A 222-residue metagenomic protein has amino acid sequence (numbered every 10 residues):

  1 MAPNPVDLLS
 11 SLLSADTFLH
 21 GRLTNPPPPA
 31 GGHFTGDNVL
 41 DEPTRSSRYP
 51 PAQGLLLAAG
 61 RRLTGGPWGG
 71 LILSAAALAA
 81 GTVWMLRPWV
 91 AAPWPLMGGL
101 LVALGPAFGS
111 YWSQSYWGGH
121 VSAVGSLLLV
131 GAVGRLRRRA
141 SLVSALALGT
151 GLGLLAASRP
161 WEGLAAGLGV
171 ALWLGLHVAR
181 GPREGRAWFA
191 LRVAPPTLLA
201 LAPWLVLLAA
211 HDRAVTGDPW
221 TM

Functional and structural regions predicted by a protein language model:
A2, F108-Y116: Membrane-interface helix caps and helix-loop-helix hairpins in membrane proteins
F18-R61: Interfacial juxtamembrane loops and adjacent helix segments that form the catalytic/substrate-binding surfaces
A58-A59, M85, G98-A103, L127 (+4 more regions): Membrane-interface alpha helices of multi-pass inner-membrane proteins
G66-V90, L127-A132: Transmembrane-helix motifs of polytopic, lipid-linked glycan transferases
T82-P106, H120-V124, R137-A147: Transmembrane-helix signature of polytopic, membrane-embedded enzymes that assemble or transfer cell-envelope glycans
R87, A132-R138, A171-P182: Structural signal for the C-terminal ends of transmembrane alpha-helices and the immediately following loop
S113-V121, W161: Short acidic/glycine- and proline-prone juxtamembrane loop motifs at membrane-interface regions of multi-pass membrane
E162-G163, G169-H177, A190-M222: Membrane-lumen/periplasm interface segments of specific transmembrane helices in polyprenyl phosphate-linked
